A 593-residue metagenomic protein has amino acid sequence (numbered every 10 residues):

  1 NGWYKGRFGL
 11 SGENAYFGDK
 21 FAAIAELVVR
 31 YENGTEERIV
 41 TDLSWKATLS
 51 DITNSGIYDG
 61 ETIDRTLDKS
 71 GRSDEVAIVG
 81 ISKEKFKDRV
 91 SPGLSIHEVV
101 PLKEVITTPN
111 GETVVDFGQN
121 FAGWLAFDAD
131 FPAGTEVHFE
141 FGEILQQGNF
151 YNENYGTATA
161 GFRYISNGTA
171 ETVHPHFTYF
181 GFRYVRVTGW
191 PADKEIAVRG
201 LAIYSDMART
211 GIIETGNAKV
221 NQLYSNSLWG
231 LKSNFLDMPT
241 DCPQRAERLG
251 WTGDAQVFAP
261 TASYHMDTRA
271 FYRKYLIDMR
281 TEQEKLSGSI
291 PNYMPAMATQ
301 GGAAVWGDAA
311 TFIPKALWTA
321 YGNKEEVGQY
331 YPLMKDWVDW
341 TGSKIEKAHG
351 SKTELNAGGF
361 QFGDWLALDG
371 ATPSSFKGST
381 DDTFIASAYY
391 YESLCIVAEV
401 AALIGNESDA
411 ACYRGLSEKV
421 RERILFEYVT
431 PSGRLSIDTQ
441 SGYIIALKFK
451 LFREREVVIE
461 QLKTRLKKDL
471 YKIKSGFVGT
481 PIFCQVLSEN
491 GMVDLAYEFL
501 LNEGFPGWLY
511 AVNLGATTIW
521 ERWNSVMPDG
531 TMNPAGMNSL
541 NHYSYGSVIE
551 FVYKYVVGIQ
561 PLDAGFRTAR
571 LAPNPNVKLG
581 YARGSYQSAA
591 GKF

Functional and structural regions predicted by a protein language model:
N1-R245, G253-D254, A270-R273, I290-A298 (+3 more regions): Extracellular/oxidizing-compartment recognition motifs
G2-W3, S44, T48, K194-N226 (+6 more regions): Active-site acid/base region of carbohydrate-active enzymes
A15-V28, E37-L67, R72, I78-G80 (+4 more regions): Non-catalytic C-terminal accessory modules of carbohydrate-active enzymes
G18-A22, N120, T157, T178-F180 (+17 more regions): Active-site-proximal structural scaffolding
W124-E143, F177, T188, G253-E282 (+3 more regions): Alpha-helical support elements that line or immediately flank enzyme active sites and cofactor-binding pockets
L228, K232-L236, I277-R280, K315 (+3 more regions): Amphipathic, well-packed alpha-helical segments that form the structural scaffold of globular domains
A246-E247, H265, A310, L317 (+4 more regions): C-terminal capping/lid segments that line or modulate ligand- or cofactor-binding pockets
